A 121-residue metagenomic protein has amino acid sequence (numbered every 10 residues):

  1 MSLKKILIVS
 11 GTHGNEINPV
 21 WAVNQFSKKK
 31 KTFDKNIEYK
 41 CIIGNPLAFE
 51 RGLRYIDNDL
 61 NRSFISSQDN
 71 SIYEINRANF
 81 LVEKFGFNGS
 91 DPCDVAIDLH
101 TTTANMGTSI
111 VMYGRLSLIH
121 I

Functional and structural regions predicted by a protein language model:
M1-H120: Structured catalytic-domain cores with a bias toward divalent-metal coordination
